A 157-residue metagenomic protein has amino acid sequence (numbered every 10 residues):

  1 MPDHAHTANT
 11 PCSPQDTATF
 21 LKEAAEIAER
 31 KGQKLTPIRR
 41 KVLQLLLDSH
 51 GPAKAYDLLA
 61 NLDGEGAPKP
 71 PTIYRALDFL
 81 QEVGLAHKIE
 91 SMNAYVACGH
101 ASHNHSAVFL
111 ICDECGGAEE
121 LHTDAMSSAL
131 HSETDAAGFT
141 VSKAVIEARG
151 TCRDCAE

Functional and structural regions predicted by a protein language model:
A18-G32: Short, Lys/Arg-enriched N-terminal segment that forms or immediately precedes the first helix of a structured domain
R40-L45: Pre-recognition alpha-helix immediately N-terminal to the DNA-recognition helix within helix-turn-helix or winged-helix
D48-K54: Short capping segments at the starts of secondary-structure elements
D57-D63, I73: A short acidic, leucine-rich amphipathic alpha-helix
I73-V83: Basic amphipathic alpha-helical segments that dock to polyanions
E82-E157: Non-DNA-binding regulatory cores of transcription-related proteins, predominantly C-terminal effector-binding
